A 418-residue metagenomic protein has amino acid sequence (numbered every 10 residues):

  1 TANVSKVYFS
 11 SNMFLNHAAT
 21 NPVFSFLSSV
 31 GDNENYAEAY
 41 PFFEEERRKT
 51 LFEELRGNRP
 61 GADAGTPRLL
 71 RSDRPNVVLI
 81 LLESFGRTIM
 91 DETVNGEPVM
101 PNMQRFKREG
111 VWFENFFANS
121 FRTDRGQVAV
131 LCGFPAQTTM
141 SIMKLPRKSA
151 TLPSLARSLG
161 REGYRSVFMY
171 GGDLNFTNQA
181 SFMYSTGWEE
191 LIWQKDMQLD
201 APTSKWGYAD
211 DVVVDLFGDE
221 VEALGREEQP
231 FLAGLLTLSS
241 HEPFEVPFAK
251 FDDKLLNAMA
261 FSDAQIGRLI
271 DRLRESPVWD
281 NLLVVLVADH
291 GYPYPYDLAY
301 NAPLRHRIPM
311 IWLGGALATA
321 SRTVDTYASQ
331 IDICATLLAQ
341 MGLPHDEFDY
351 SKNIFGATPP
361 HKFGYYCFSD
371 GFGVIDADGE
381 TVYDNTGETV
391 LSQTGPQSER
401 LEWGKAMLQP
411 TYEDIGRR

Functional and structural regions predicted by a protein language model:
T1-P75, M100, K107: N-terminal secretory/membrane-targeting segments
E53-R418: Solvent-exposed soluble domains appended to multi-pass membrane proteins
